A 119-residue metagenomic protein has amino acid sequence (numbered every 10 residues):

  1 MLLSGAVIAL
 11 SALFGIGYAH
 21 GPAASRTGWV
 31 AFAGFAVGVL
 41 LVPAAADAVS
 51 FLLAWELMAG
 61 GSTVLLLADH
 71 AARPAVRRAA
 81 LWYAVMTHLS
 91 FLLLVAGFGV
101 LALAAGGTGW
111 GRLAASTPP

Functional and structural regions predicted by a protein language model:
M1-V39: Hydrophobic alpha-helical transmembrane segments in multi-pass integral membrane proteins
G28-P119: Alpha-helical multi-pass transmembrane bundles of energy-transducing inner-membrane proteins
